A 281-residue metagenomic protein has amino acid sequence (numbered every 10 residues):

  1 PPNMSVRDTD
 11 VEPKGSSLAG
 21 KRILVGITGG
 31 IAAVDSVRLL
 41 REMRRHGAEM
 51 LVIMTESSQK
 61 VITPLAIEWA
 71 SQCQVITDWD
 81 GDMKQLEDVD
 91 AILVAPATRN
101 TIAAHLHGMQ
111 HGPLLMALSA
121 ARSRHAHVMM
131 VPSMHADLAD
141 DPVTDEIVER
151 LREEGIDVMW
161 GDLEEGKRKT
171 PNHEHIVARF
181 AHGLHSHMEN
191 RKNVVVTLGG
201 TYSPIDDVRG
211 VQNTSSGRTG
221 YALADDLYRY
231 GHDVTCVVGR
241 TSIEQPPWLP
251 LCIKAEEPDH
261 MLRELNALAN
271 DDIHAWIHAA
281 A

Functional and structural regions predicted by a protein language model:
P1-A281: A cross-family phosphate/adenosyl-ligand binding-site feature
